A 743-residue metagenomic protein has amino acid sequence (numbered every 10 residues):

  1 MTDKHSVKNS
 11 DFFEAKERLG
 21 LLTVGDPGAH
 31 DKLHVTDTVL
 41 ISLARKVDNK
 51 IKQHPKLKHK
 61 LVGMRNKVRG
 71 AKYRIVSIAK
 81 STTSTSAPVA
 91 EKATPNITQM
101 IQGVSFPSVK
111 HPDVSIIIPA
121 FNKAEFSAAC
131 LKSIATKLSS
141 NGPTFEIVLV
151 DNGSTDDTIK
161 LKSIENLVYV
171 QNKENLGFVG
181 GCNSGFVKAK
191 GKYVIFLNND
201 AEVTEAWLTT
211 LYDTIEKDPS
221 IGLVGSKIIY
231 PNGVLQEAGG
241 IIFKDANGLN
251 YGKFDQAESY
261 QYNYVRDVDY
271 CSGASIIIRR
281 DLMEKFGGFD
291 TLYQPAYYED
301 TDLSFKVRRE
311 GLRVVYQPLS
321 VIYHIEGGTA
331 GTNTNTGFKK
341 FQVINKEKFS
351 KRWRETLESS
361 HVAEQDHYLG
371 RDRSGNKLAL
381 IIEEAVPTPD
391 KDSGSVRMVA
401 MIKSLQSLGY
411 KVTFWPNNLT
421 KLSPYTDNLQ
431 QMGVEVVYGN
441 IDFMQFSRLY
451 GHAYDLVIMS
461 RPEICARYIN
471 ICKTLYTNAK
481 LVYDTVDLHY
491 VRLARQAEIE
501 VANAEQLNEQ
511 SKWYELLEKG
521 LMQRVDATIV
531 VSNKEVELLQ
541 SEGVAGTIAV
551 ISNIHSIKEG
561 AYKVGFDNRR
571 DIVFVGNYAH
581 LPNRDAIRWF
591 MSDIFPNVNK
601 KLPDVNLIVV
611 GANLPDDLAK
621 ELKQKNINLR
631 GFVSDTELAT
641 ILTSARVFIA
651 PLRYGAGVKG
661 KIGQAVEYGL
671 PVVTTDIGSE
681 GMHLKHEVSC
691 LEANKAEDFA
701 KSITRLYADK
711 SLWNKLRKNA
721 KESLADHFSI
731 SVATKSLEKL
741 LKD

Functional and structural regions predicted by a protein language model:
H5-P112, T332-S395, M401, D427-M432: Non-catalytic membrane-proximal stalk/linker segments that position and tether the catalytic domains
S133, L149-K160, E174: A conserved acidic beta->alpha catalytic loop
Q171-A189, N199: Glycine-rich, basic loop-to-helix element that forms the pyrophosphate-binding segment of sugar-nucleotide handling
K192, Y454-D455, D526, T643-G657 (+1 more regions): Acidic donor-binding loop of glycosyltransferase active sites
A201-F243: Conserved donor NDP-sugar-binding/catalytic core segment of glycosyltransferases
F243-D269, E284: Short, flexible, basic/aromatic active-site loop/helix in glycosyltransferases
D390, G394-V399, K403-S404, F414 (+4 more regions): Conserved catalytic-core segment of nucleotide-activated headgroup transferases in glycan assembly
K661-A665, P671-T675: Short hydrophobic beta-strand element within catalytic cores of glycosyltransferases and related nucleotide-activated
